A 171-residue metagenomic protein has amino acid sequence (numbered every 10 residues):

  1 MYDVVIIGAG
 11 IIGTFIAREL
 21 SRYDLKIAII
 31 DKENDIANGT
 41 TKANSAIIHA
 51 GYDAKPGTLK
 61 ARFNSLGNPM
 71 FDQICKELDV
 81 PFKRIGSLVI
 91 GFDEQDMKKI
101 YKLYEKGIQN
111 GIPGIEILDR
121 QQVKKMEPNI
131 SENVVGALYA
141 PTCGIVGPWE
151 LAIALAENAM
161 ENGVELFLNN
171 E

Functional and structural regions predicted by a protein language model:
Y2-I29: N-terminal Rossmann-like FAD-binding beta1-loop-alpha1 element of flavoenzymes
S21-A43: Glycine-rich FAD pyrophosphate-binding loop
L25, I112, V164: Short phosphate-binding/catalytic loops that engage adenosine nucleotides
D31, R84, D119-R120, L168-N170: Short loop/edge segments at beta-strand edges and connector loops that shape dinucleotide/nucleotide cofactor-binding
E33-D35, V123, L155: Short beta-to-alpha linker loops that shape the active-site pocket of alpha/beta-hydrolase fold enzymes
A46-M126, V135: Dinucleotide-binding Rossmann-like beta1-alpha1 core, especially the glycine-rich loop that anchors the ADP
L138-E171: Helical element adjacent to the flavin cofactor pocket in flavoenzyme catalytic cores
